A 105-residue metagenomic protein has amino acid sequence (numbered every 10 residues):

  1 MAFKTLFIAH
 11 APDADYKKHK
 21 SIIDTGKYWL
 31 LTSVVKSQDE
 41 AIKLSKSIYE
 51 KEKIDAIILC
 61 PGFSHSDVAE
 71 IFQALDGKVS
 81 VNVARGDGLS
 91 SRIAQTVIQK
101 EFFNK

Functional and structural regions predicted by a protein language model:
M1-K17: N-terminal basic/disordered segments at the start of proteins
K4-L6, A56, K78-N82: Structural preference for beta-strand elements that scaffold enzyme active sites
H10-P12, G62, G86-G88: Active-site beta-loop-alpha junctions enriched in small/polar residues
I22-D39: Glycine-rich phosphate-binding "P-loop"
K43-K51: Short, well-structured alpha-helical segments in soluble
K51-F63: Amphipathic, hydrophobic secondary-structure cores in small proteins
H65-G86: Alpha-helix-loop-beta-strand connector modules within alpha/beta enzyme cores
V79-K105: Long, charge-dense
